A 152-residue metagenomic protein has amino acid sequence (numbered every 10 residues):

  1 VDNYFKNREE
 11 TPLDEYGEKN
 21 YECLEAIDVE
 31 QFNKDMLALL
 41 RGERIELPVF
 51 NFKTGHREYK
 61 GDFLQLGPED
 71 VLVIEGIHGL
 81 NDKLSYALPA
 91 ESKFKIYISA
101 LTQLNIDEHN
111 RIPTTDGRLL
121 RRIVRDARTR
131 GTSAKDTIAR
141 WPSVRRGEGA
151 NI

Functional and structural regions predicted by a protein language model:
V1-N3: Phosphate-binding active sites in nucleotide-utilizing proteins
F5-R8, H56-Y59, L80-D82, Q103-I106: Flexible loop/turn segments at secondary-structure boundaries
K6, E10-E58, V71: Conserved nucleotide-sensing/catalytic segment adjacent to the nucleotide-binding pocket in NTP-handling enzymes
K34-I45, F63, T114, R118 (+1 more regions): Core active-site phosphate/anionic-ligand binding loop and the adjoining beta-turn-alpha structural block in enzyme
T54, E75-H78: Short, flexible loop/turn elements at secondary-structure junctions
L66-P68, A90-E91: Short loop/turn elements that form and flank the Walker-type P-loop nucleotide-binding site in RecA-like NTPase cores
V71-E75, Y97: Structural recognition of the conserved hydrophobic beta-strand(s) that form the central parallel beta-sheet of P-loop
G79-I152: Conserved NTP phosphate-binding and transfer environment spanning the P-loop NTPase/kinase superfamily
